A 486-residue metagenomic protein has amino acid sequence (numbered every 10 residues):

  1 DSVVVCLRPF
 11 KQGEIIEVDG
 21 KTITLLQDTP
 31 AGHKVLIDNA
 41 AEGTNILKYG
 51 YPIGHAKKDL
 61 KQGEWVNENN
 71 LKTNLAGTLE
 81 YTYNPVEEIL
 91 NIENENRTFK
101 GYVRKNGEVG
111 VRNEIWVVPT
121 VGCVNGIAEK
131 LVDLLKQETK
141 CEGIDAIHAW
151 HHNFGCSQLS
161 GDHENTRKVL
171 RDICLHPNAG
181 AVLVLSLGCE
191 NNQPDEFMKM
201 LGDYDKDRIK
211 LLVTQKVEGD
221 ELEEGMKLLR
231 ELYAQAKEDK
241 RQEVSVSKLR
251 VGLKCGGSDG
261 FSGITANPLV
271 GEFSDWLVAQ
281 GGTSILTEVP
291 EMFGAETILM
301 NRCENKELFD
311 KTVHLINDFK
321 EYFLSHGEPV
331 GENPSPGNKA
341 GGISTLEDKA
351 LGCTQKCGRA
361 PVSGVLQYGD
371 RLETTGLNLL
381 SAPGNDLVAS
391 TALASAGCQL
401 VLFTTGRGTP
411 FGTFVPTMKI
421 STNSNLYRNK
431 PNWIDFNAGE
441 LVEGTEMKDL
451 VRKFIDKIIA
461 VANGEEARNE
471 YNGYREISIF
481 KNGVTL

Functional and structural regions predicted by a protein language model:
D1-L400, R407-P410, V415-L486: Metallocofactor- and cofactor-centric catalytic cores in central/energy metabolism, strongly enriched
